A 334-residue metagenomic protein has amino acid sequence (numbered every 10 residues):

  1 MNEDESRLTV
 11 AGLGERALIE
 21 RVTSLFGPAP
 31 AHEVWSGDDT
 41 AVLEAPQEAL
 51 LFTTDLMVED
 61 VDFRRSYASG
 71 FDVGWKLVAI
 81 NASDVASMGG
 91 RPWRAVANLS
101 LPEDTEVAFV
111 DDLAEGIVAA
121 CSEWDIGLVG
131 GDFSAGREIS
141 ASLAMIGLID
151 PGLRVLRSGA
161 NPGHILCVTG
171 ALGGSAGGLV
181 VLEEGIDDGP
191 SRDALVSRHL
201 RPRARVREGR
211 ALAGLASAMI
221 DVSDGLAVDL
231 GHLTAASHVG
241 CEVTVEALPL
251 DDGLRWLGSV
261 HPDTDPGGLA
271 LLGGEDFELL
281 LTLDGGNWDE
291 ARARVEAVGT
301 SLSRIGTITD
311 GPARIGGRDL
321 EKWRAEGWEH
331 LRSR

Functional and structural regions predicted by a protein language model:
M1-S69, M88, A97, G116 (+1 more regions): Extreme N-terminal cap/leader segments of soluble proteins
N2-S6, V10, G14, P202 (+1 more regions): Acidic, Ser/Thr/Pro-rich beta/coil linker or hinge segments at domain junctions
H32-G37, V42, D132-S134, I220-S223 (+4 more regions): Beta-strand->loop->alpha-helix junctions that form or flank phosphate-binding loops in nucleotide-handling enzymes
A45-Q47, M57, P92-V180, T307: Glycine-rich anion-binding loops of enzyme active sites
G70-R94, E115-E123, A211, V228-L233: Small-aliphatic-rich amphipathic alpha-helix that forms the alpha element of a beta-alpha
D104, L200-E275, R314: Active-site-proximal betaalpha loop/short-helix elements that scaffold phosphoryl/nucleotidyl transfer chemistry
V107-A108, R154, G286-A293: Short, conserved charged micro-motifs
I146-L148, L280-D284: Short hydrophobic/aromatic beta-strand micro-patches that form the beta-sheet surface supporting nucleotide- or nucleic
